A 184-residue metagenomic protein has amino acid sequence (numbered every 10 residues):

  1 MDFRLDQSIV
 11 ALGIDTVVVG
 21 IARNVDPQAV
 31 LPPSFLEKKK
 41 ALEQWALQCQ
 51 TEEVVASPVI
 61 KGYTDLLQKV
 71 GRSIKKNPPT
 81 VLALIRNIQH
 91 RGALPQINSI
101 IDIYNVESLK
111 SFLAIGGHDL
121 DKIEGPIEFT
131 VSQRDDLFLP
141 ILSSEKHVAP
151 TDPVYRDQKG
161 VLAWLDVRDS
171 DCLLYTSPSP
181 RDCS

Functional and structural regions predicted by a protein language model:
I9-A41: Gly/serine-rich nucleotide phosphate-binding loop at the start of the catalytic core of nucleotide/ADP-ribose-handling
V10-G13, D121-K122, E145-V148, Y155 (+1 more regions): Solvent-exposed alpha-helices and their adjacent loops that cap or buttress functional pockets in soluble metabolic
L31-A83, Q89: Glycine/proline-rich, flexible active-site/cofactor-binding loop segments that harbor closely spaced acidic
A93-I115: Conserved phosphate/anionic-ligand binding catalytic regions in large, soluble enzymes, centered on
S108-Q133: Class I SAM-dependent methyltransferase SAM-binding "motif I" and its flanking Rossmann-like core
Q133-G160: A structural-propensity feature for long, helix-poor, extended segments
V161-R168: Short, Lys/Arg- and Gly-enriched loop/turn segments at beta-strand edges
Y175-S184: Single conserved hydrophobic/aromatic residue that forms the stacking wall/gate of nucleotide- or nucleobase-binding
